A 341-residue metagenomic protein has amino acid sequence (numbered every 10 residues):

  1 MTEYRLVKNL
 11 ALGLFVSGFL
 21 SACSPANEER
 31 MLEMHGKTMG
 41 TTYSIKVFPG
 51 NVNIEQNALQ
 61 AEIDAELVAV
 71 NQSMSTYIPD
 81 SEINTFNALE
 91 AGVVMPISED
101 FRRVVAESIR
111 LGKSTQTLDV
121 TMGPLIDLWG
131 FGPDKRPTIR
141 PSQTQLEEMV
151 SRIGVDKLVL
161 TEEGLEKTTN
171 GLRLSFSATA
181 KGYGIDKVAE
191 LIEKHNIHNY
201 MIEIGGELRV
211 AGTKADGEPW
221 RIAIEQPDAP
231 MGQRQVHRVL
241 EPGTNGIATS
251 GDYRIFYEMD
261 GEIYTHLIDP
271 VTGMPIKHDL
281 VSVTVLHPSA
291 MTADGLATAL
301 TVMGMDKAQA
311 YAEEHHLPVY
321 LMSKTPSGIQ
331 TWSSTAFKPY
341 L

Functional and structural regions predicted by a protein language model:
T2-R5, N9, S21-L341: Mature catalytic core of soluble alpha/beta enzymes
L12-L20: Hydrophobic helical h-region of N-terminal Sec-dependent signal peptides in bacterial secretory/periplasmic proteins
